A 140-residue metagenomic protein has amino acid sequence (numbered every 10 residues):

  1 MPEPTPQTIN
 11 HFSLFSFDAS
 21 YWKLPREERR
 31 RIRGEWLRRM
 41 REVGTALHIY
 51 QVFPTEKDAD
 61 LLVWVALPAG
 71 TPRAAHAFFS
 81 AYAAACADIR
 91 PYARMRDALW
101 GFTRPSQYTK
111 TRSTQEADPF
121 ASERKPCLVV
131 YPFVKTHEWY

Functional and structural regions predicted by a protein language model:
M1-E42, P68-H76, D97-Y140: Short S/T/G/P-rich N-terminal loop/turn motif that feeds into the first structured element of a domain
P2, L47-F53, A84-C86, E116-P119: Catalytic micro-motifs at enzyme active sites that drive phosphoryl/nucleotidyl and oxygen chemistry
F15-S16, Q51-V52, W64-P68, F79-S80: A structural feature that tracks compact, well-ordered secondary-structure segments with a strong bias toward
D18-Y21, K57-W64: Glycine-/proline-rich flexible loop or hinge segments
R38-L61, R90-T103: Short, glycine- and small/hydrophobic-rich beta-strand elements in well-ordered beta-sheets
A74-C86: Short amphipathic alpha-helices in soluble, non-transmembrane regions that often serve as interface/regulatory elements
